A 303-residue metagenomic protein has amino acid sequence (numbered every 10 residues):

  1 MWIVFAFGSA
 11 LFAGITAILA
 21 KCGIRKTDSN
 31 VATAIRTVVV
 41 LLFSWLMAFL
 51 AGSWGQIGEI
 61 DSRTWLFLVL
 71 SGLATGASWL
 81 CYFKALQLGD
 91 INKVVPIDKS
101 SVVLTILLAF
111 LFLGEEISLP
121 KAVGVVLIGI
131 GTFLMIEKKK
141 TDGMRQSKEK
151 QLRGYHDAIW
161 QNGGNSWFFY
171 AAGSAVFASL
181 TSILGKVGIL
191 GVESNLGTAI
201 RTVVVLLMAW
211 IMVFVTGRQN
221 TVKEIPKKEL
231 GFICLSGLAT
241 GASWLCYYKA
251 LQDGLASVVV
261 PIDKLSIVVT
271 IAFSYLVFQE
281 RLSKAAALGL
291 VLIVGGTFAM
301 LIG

Functional and structural regions predicted by a protein language model:
M1-F12, A20-V31, I35-L68, W79-L88 (+4 more regions): Membrane-interface interhelical linkers
M1-F7, V103-V176, S283-G303: Juxtamembrane helix-loop boundary signature in multi-pass membrane transporters
M1-I3, S53-R63, L108-K121, I189-S194 (+2 more regions): Helix-coil boundary and interhelical linker segments in multi-pass alpha-helical membrane proteins
G8, I35-R36, L70, I97-S100 (+4 more regions): Hydrophobic core positions of alpha-helical segments in small-molecule transporters and transporter systems
A10, G14, I18, W45 (+10 more regions): Hydrophobic/small/kink-forming positions within alpha-helical transmembrane segments of polytopic membrane proteins
G23, A32, A85, L111-L113 (+5 more regions): Hydrophobic/aromatic residues within transmembrane alpha-helices of multi-pass small-molecule transporters
N30-V31, N92, S118, N195-L196 (+2 more regions): Residues that define the loop-to-transmembrane-helix transition and helix capping in multi-pass membrane transporters
V39-F43, I97-L111, V204-M208, I262-L276 (+1 more regions): Alpha-helical transmembrane segments of compact multi-pass small-molecule transporters, enriched in specific families
